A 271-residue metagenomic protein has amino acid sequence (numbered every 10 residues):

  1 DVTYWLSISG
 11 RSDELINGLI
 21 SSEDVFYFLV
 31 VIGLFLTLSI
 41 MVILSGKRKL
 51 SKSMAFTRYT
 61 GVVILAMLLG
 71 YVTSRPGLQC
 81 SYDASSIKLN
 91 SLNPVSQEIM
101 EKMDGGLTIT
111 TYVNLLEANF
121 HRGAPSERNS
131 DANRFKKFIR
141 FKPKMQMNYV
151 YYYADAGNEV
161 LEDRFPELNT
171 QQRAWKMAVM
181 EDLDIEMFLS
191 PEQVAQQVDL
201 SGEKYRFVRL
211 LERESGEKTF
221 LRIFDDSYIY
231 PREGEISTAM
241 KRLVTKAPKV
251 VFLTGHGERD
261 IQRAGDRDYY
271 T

Functional and structural regions predicted by a protein language model:
V2-S9: Peri-membrane helix termini and adjoining interfacial loops of integral membrane proteins
S9-S22, Y27, V31-I40, L44 (+1 more regions): Short, surface-exposed patches at the edges or C-terminal ends of soluble domains, predominantly
